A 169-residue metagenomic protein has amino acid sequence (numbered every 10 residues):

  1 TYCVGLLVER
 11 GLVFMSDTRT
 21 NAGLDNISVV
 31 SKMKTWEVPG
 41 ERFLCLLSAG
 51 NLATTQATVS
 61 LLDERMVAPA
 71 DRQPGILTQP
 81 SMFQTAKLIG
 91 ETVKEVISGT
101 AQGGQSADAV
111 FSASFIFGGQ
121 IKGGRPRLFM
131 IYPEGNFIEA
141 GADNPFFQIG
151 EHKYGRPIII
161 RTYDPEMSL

Functional and structural regions predicted by a protein language model:
Y2-D108, E139-L169: Conserved short S/T/G-enriched processing/targeting/catalytic segments and their helical context
Y2-L7, L12-F14, A113-Q120, L128-F129: Short beta-strand scaffold segments in enzyme catalytic cores
G50-N51, G119-K122: Glycine-rich beta-alpha junction loops
I121-D143: Acidic-glycine-rich active-site phosphate/pyrophosphate-binding loop
